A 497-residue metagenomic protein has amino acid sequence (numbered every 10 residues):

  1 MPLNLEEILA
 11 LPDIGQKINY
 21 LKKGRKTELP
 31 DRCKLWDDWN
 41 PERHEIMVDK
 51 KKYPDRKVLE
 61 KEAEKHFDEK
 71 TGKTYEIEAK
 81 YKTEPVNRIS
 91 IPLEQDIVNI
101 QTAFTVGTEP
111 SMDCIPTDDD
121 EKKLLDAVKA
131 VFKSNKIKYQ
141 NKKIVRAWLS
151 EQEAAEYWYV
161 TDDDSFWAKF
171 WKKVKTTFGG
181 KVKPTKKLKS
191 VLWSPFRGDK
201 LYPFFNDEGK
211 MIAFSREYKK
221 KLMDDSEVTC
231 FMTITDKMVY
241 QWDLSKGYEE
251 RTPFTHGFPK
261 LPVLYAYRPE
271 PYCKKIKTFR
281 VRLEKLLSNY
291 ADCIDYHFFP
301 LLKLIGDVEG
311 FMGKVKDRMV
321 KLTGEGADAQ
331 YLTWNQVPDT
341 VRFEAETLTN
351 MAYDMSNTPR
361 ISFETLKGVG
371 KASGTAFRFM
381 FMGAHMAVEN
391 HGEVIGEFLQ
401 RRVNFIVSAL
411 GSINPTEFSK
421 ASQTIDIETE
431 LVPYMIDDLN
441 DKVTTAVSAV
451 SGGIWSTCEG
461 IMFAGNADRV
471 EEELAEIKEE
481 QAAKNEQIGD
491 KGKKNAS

Functional and structural regions predicted by a protein language model:
M1-L188, K493, S497: Extended, helix-rich architectural segments
G24, P54-D55, M112, P116 (+3 more regions): Conserved aromatic-histidine-acidic binding/catalytic patches
K80-D96, V131, V182-L222, K237-Y240 (+2 more regions): Extended, compositionally biased low-complexity polar/Lys-Gly-rich tracts and adjacent boundary/linker regions are
D120-L124, K133-N141, W148, K275 (+5 more regions): Short amphipathic alpha-helical segments
L125-A127, A327-Q330, F381: A short, surface-exposed helix-loop junction/capping segment
K142-R268: Extended, regular secondary-structure scaffolds
K246-A376: Extended, charged amphipathic alpha-helical segments
V308, D317, L322-G324, T340 (+2 more regions): C-terminal helix-loop subdomains that flank or include functional centers
